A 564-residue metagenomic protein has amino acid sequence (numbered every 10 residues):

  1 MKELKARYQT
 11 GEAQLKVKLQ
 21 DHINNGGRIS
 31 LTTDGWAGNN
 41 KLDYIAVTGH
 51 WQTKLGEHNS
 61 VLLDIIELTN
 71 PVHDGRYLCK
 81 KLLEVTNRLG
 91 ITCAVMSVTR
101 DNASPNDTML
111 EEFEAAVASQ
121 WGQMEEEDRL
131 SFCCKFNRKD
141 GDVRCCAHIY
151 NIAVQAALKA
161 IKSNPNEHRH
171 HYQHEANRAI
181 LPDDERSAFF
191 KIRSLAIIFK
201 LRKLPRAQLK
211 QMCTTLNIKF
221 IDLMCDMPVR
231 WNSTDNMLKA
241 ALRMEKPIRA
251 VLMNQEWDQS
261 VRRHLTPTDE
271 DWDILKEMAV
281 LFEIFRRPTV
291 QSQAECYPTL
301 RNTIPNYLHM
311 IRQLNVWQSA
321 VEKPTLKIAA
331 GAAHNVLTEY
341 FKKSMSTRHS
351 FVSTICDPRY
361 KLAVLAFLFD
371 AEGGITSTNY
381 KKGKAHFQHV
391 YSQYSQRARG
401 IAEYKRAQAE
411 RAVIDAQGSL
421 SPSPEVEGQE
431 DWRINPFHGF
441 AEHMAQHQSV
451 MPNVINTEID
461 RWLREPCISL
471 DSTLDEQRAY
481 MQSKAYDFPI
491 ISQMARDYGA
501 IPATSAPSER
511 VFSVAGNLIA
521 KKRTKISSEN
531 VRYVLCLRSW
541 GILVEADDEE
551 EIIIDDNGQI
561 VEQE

Functional and structural regions predicted by a protein language model:
M1-V61, G558, Q563-E564: Structured nucleic-acid-interacting core domains from mobile-element enzymes and related host factors, especially RNase
Q20, R88, T214-I221, Y486-I501: Short, hydrophobic/aliphatic alpha-helical segments
D34, G49, L82, V98-D101 (+9 more regions): Mobile genetic element proteins and their domesticated derivatives, centered on retroelements and DNA transposons
W36-N39, L68-G75, R100-D101, P228 (+7 more regions): Conserved, non-catalytic sequence blocks in retroelement Pol enzymes and Pol-derived host proteins
Q52, E57-K239, E545-I553, E562-Q563: Histidine/cysteine- and/or acidic
L63, E67-T69, M96, R138 (+1 more regions): Extended, C-terminal/distal alpha-helical "rod" segments
Y150, W231-I248, M494-A520: Short amphipathic alpha-helical "interface-anchor" segments enriched in bulky aromatics
S377, K384-I401, A407-R411, I519-E564: Polyampholytic, low-complexity intrinsically disordered segments
